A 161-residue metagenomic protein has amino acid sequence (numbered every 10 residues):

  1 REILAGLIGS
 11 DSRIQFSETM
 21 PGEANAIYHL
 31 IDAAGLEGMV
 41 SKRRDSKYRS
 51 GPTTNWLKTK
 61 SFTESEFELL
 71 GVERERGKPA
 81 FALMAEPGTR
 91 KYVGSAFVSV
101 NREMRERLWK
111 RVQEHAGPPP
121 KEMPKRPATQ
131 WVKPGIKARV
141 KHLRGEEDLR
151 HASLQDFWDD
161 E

Functional and structural regions predicted by a protein language model:
R1-E161: Catalytic cores of nucleic-acid ligases and guanylyltransferases
